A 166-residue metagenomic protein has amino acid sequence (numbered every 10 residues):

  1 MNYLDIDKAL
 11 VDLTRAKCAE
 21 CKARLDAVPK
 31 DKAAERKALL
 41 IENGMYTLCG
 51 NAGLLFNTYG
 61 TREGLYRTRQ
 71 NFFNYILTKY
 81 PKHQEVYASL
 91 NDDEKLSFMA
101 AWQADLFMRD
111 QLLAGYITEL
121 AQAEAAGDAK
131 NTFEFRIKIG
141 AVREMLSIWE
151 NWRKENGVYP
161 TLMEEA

Functional and structural regions predicted by a protein language model:
N2-D12, Q84-F107: Short, charge/polar-rich alpha-helical segments
I6-K22, M45, W102-I117: Short amphipathic alpha-helical heptad-repeat segments
R15, K22, L40, D110 (+5 more regions): Alpha-helical coiled-coil heptad-repeat register
E20-G60: N-terminal interaction modules that seed assembly of large macromolecular complexes
A23-K37, E85-S89, A121-F133: Charged, low-complexity interaction regions
L40-A52, G60, G64, S97 (+3 more regions): Alpha-helical oligomerization interfaces
L54-G64, N71-D93: Long, low-complexity or tandemly repetitive, helically biased scaffold regions used for multimeric assembly/adhesion
D128-E164: Amphipathic alpha-helical binding modules
